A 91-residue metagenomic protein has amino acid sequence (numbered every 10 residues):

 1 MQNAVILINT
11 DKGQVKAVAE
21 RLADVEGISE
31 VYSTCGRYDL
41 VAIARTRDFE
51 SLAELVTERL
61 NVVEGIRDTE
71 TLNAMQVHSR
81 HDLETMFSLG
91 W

Functional and structural regions predicted by a protein language model:
M1-W91: A compositional/biophysical signature of low hydrophobicity enriched in polar/charged and small residues
